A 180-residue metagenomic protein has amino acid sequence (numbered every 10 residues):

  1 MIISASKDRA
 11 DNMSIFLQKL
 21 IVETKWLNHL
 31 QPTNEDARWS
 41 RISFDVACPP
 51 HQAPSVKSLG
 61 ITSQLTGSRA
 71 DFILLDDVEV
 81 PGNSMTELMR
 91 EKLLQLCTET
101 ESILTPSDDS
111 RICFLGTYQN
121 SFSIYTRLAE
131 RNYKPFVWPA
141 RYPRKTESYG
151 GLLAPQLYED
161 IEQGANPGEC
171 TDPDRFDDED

Functional and structural regions predicted by a protein language model:
I2-L65: Conserved nucleotide-state-sensing and coupling region of NTP-binding domains
I2-S4, K57-S58, L74, C113-G116 (+1 more regions): A structural signal for short, well-ordered beta-strand segments and their strand-loop junctions that often border
I3-D8, I61, V78, T117-N120 (+1 more regions): An acidic- and aromatic-residue-enriched active-site/binding cleft used to recognize and process polar
D8-D11, D36, D45, D71 (+4 more regions): Acidic-enriched, low-complexity/disordered segments with a strong bias for Aspartate over Glutamate
N12-L20, R69, I73, K92 (+2 more regions): Alpha-helical scaffold elements adjacent to nucleotide-binding pockets in ATP/GTP-utilizing enzyme cores
R41-E99: Conserved RecA-like ASCE ATPase "motif II neighborhood" in helicase/translocase motors
N83-D180: Non-catalytic, compositionally simple segments
